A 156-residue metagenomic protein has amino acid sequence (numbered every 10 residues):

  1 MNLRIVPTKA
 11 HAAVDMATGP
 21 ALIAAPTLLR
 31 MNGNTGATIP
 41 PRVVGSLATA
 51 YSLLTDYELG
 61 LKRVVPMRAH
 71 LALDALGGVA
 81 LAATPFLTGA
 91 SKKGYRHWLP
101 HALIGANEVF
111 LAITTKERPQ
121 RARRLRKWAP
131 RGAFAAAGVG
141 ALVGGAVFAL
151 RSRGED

Functional and structural regions predicted by a protein language model:
M1-D156: Short amphipathic, positively biased membrane-proximal segments that drive organelle/inner-membrane targeting
